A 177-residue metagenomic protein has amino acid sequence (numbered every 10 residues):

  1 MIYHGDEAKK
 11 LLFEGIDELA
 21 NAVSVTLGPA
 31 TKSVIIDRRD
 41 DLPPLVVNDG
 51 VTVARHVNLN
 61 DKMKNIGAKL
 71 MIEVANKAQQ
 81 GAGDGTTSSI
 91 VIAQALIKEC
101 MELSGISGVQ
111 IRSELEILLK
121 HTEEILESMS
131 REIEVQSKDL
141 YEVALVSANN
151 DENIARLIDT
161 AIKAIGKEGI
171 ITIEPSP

Functional and structural regions predicted by a protein language model:
M1-P177: N-terminal glycine-/lysine-enriched basic segments
